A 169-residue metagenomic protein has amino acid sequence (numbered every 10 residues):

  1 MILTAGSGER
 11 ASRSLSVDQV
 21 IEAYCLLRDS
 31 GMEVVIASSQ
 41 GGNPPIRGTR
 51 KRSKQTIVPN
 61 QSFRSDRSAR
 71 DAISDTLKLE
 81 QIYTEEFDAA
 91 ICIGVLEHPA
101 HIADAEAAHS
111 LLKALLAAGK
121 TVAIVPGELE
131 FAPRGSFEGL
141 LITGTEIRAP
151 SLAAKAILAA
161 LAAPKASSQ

Functional and structural regions predicted by a protein language model:
M1-A117, F131-Q169: Extended, subdomain-level signal for the structured scaffold at the beginning of enzyme domains
E128: Metabolite-binding pocket within alpha/beta catalytic cores that recognizes anionic/polar moieties
